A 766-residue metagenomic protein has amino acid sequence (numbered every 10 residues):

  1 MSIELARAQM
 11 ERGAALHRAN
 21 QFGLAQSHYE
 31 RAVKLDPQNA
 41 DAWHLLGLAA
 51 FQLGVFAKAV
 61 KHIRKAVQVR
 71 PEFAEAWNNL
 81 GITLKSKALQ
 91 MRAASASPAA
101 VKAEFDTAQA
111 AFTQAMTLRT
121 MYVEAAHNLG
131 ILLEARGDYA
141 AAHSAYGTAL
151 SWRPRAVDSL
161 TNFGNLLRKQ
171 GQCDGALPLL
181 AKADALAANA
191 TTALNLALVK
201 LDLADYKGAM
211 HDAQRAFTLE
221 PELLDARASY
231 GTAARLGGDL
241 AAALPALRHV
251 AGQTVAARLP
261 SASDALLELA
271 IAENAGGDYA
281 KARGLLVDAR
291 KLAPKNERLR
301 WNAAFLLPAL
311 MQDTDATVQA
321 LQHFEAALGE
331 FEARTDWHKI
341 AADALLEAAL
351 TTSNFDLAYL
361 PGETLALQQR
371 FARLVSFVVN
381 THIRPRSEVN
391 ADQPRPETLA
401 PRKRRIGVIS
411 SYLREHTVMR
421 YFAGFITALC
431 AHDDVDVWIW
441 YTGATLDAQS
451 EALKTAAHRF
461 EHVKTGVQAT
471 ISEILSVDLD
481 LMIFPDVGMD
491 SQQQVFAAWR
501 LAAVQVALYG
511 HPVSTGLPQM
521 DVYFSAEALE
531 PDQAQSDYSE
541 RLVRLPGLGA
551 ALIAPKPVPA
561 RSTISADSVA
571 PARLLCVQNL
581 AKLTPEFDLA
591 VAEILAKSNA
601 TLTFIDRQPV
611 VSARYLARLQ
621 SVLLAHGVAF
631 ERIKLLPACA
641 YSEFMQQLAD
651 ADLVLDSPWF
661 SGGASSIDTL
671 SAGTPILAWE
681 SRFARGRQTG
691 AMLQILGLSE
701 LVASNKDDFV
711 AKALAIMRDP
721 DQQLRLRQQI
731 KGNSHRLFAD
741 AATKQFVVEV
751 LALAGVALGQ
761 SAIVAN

Functional and structural regions predicted by a protein language model:
M1-P571, L589, S621, A625-V628 (+4 more regions): Alpha-helical solenoid repeat scaffolds of the TPR/TPR-like class and their adjacent stem/linker regions that mediate
I409, C576-N579, I605, L636: Short hydrophobic "strand-cap" motifs at the C-terminus of beta-strands
D434-D436, E593-A625: A conserved nucleotide-sugar
H462-V463, Y615, F630-A640, P658: Active-site donor-binding acidic/aromatic loop of nucleotide-activated sugar and phosphosugar transferases involved
D486, D656-G662, E680: Short Ser/Thr-rich beta->loop micro-motif in glycosyltransferases that lines and helps position the nucleotide-sugar
T669-S671, Q694: Short alpha-helix at the nucleotide-sugar/activated-sugar donor binding site of glycosyltransferases and closely
P675-A684: Short hydrophobic beta-strand element within catalytic cores of glycosyltransferases and related nucleotide-activated
G686-G697: Short acidic/histidine- and often glycine-rich active-site loop of Leloir-type glycosyltransferases that engages
